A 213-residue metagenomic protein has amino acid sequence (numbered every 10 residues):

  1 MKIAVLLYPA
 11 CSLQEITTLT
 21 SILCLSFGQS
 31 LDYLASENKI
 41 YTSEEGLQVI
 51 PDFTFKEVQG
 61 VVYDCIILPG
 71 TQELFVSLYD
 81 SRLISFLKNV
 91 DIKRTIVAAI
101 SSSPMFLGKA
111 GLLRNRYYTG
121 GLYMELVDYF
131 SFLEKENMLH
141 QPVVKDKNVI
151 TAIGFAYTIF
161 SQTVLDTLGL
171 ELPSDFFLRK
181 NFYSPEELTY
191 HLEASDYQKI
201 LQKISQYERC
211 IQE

Functional and structural regions predicted by a protein language model:
K2-S12, S21, L25-N38, L47 (+2 more regions): Active-site-adjacent pocket-lining segments in enzyme domains
C11-I16, T42: Short N-terminal binding/cap micro-motifs at the start of the first secondary-structure element
